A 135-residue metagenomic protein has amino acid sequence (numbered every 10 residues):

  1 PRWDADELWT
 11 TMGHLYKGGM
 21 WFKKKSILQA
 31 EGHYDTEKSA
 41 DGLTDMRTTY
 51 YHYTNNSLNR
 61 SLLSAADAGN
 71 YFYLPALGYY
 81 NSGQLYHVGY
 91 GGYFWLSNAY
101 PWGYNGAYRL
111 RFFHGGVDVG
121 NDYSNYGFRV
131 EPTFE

Functional and structural regions predicted by a protein language model:
R2-E135: C-terminal, surface-exposed recognition/capping segments
